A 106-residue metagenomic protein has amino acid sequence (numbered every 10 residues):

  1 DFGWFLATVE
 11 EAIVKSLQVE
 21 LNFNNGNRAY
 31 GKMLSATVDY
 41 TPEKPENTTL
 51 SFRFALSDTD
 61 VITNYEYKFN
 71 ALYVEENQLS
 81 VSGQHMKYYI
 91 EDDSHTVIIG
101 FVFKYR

Functional and structural regions predicted by a protein language model:
D1-E10, L17-R106: Short beta-rich binding modules
